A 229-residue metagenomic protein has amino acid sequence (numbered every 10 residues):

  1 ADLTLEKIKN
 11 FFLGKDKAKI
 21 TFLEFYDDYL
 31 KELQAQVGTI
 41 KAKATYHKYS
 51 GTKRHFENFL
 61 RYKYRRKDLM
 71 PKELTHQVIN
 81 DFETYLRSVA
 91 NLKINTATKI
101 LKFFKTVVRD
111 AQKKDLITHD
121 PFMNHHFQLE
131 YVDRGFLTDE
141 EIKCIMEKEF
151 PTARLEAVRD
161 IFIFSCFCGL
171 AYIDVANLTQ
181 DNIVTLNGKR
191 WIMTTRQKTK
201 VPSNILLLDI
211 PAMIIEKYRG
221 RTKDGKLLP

Functional and structural regions predicted by a protein language model:
A1-I40: N-terminal helical hairpins
L3-K9, M70-L74, V108-G135: Short, charged hinge/linker segments at domain and secondary-structure junctions
G14-E24, A44-H47, L60-T84, E130: A Lys/Arg-rich helix-loop hairpin that forms a DNA/phosphate-binding surface
A44, T52-Y62, H76-N80, S88-M123 (+1 more regions): N-terminal DNA-binding recognition helix of tyrosine site-specific recombinases/integrases
L92-I94, T98-I100, I117, P121-Y172 (+1 more regions): Basic, Lys/Arg- and aromatic-enriched nucleic-acid-binding interface segment
R109-D120, S165-G188: Short, charged phosphate-coordinating catalytic segments
H126, Y131-G135, D139-E141, N177-E216: Conserved tyrosine-mediated DNA breakage-rejoining catalytic core shared by Y-recombinases
A212, Y218-P229: Short, intrinsically disordered, charge-balanced linker/junction segments flanking boundaries in proteins
